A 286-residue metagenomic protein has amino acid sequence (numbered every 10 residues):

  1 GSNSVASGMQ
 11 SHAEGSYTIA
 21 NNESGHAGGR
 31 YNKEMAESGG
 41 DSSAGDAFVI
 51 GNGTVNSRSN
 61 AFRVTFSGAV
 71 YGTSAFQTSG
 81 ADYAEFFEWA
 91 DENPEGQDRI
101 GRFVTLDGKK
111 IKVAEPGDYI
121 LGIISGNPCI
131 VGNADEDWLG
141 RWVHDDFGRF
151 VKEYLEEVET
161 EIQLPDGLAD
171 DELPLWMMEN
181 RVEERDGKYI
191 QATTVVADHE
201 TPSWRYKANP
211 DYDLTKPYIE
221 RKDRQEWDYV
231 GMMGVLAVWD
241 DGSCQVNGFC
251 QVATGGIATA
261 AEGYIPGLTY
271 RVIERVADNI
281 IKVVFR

Functional and structural regions predicted by a protein language model:
G1-Y71: Periodic small-residue-enriched repeat registers in elongated scaffold domains
N52-R286: Extracellular receptor-binding modules and their adjoining Ser/Thr/Gly/Asp/Asn-rich linkers
